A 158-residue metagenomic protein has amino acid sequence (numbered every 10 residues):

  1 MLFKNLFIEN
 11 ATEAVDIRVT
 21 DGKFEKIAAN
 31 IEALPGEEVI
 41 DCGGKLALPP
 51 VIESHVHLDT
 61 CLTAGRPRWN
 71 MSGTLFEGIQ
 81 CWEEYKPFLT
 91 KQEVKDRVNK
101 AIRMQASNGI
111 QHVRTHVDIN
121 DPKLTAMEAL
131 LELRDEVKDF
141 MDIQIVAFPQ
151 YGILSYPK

Functional and structural regions predicted by a protein language model:
M1-P35: N-terminal metal-binding scaffold of metallo-dependent hydrolase/deaminase domains
L2, E38, P50-I52: Residue-level marker for buried hydrophobic side chains located in beta-strands that build the well-ordered beta-sheet
L6, G22, G44, H55 (+1 more regions): Divalent metal-coordination and catalytic microenvironments
V19, D41, E53: Short, acidic, Ser/Thr-enriched surface-loop or helix-capping motifs
N30-L48: Active-site metal-binding motif and surrounding structural segment of the metallo-beta-lactamase
K45-P67: Di-metal (Zn2+ and/or Mg2+/Mn2+) metal-binding site signature of metallo-dependent hydrolases with the MBL/beta-CASP
L62-V94: Active-site gating loops and adjacent loop-to-helix segments of metal-dependent hydrolytic enzymes
K86-K158: Active-site loop-helix segments enriched in His/Asp/Glu that coordinate and activate a nucleophilic water at divalent
